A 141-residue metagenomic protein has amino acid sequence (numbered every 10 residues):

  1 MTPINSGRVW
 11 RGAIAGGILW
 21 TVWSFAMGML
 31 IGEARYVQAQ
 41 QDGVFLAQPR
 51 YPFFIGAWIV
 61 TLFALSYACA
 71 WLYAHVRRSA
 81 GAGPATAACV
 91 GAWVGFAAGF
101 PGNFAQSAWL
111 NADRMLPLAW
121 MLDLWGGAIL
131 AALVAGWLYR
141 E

Functional and structural regions predicted by a protein language model:
M1-E141: Juxtamembrane/disordered regions of integral membrane proteins
